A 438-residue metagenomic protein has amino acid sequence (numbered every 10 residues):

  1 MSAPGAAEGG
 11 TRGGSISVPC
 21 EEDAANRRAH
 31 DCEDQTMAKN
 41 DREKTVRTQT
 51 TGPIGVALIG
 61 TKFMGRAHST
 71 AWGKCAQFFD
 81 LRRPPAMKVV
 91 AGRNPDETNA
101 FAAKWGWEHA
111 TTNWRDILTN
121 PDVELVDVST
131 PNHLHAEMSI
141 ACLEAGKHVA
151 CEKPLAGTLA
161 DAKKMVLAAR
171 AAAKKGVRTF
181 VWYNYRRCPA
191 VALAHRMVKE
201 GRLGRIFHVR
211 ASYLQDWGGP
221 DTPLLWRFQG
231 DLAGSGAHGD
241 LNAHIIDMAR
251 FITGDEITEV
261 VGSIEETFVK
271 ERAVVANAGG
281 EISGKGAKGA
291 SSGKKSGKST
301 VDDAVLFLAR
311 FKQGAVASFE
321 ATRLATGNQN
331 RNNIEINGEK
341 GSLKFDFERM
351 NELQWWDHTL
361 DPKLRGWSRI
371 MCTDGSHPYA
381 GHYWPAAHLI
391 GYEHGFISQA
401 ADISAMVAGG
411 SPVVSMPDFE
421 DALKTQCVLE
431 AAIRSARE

Functional and structural regions predicted by a protein language model:
N26, A38-T50, L125-D127, R170 (+5 more regions): C-terminal helix-rich "cap/oligomerization" subdomain common to oxidoreductases
A38-W105: N-terminal Rossmann-like dinucleotide-binding module
M64, K175-F180, Y185-S299, L353: Predominantly a Rossmann-like dinucleotide-binding segment in NAD(P)-dependent oxidoreductases
P85-V89, E124-V126, G236: Short active-site oxyanion
E108-N113: Conserved SAM-binding strand-loop segment of SAM-dependent methyltransferases
L125, P131-R186, G201: Beta-strand-loop-alpha-helix segment that lines the small-molecule cofactor/substrate pocket of alpha/beta enzymes
K285-A287, K294-D302, L308, K312-S398: NAD(P)-dinucleotide binding in Rossmann-like oxidoreductases
